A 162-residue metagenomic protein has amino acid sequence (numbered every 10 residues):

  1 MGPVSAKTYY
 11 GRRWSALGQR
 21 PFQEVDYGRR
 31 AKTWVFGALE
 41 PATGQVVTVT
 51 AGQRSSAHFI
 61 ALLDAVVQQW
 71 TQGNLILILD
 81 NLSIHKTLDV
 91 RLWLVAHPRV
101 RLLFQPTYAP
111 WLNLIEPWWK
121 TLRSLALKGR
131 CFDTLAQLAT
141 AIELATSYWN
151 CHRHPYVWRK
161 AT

Functional and structural regions predicted by a protein language model:
M1, G73-H85, Y108, N113: Acidic/histidine-rich, metal-coordinating catalytic segments
M1-D64, A161: Extended, low-complexity cationic-aromatic segments
P21-G28, L94-L114, R130-F132: RNase H-like polynucleotidyl transferase catalytic core
G37-A38, G44, L63, D80 (+5 more regions): Mobile genetic element proteins and their domesticated derivatives, centered on retroelements and DNA transposons
P41, Q72, V95-R99: Short, well-ordered coil/turn elements that cap or connect secondary structure elements
A61-G73, L103-Y108, P117: A structural preference for long, well-packed, hydrophobic secondary-structure segments
L88-L92: Distinct, well-ordered alpha-helical segments
I115-T162: C-terminal anion-handling pockets and recognition modules
